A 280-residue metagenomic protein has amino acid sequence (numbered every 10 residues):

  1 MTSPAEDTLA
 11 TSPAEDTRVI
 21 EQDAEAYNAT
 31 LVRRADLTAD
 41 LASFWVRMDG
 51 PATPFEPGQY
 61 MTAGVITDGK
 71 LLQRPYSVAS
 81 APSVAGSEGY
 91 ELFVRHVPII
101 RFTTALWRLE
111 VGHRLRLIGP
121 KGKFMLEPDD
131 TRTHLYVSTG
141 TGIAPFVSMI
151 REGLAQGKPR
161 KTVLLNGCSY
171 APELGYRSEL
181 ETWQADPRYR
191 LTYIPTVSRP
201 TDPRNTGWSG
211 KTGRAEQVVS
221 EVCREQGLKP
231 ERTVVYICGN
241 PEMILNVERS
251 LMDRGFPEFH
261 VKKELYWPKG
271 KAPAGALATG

Functional and structural regions predicted by a protein language model:
S3-T8, E21-Y27, L165, Y170-G280: Reductase modules of NAD(P)H-dependent flavoproteins
D16-V111, S198: Ferredoxin-reductase
G119-D130: A short, basic/flexible loop-to-alpha-helix module at the beginning of a structural domain
T131, A155-T162: Conserved S-adenosyl-L-methionine
L135-V137, Y236: Conserved beta-strand elements of the Class I
T139-I143: Ser/Thr-glycine-rich phosphate-binding loops at phosphate-binding pockets of nucleotides, nucleotide cofactors
P145-A155: Histidine-anchored nucleotide/phosphate-binding helix
